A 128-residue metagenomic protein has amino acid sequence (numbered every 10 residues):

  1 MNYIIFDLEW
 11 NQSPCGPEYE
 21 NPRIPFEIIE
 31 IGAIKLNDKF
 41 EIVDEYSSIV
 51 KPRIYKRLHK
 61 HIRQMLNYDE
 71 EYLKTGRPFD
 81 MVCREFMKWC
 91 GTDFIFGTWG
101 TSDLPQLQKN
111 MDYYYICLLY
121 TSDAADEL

Functional and structural regions predicted by a protein language model:
N2-P105: Conserved non-catalytic scaffold segment of RNase H-like nuclease domains
I4, E20, Y115-I116, T121: Compositionally biased, intrinsically disordered low-complexity regions enriched in proline and serine
K88-T92, Y113-I116, E127: Secondary-structure boundary motif
S102-L119: Substrate-recognition/cap helix-loop segment adjacent to the acidic, metal-dependent catalytic center of Asp-based
Y120-L128: Single conserved hydrophobic/aromatic residue that forms the stacking wall/gate of nucleotide- or nucleobase-binding
